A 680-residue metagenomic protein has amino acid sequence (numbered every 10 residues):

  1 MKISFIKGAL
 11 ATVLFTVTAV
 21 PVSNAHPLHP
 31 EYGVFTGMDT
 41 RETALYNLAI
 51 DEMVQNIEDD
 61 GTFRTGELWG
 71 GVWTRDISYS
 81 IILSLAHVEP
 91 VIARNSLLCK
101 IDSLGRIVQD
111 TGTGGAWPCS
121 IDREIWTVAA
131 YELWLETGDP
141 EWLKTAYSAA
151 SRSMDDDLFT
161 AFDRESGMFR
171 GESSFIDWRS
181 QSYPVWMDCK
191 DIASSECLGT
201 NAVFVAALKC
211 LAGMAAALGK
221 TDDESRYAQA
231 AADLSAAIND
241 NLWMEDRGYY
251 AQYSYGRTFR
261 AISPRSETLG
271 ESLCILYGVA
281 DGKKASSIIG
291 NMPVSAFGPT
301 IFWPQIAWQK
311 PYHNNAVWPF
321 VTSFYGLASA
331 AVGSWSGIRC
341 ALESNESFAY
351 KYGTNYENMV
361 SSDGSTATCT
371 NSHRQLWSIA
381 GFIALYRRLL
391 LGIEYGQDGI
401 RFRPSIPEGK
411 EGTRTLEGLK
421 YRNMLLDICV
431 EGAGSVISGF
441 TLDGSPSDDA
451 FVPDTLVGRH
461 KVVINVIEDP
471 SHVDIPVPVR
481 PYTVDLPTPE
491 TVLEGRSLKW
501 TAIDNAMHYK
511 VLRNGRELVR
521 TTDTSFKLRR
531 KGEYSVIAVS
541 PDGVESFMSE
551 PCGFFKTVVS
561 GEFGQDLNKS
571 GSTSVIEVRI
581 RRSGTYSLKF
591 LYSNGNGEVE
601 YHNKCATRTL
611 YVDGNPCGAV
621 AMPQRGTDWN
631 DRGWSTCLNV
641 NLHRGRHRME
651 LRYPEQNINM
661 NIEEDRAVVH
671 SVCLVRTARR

Functional and structural regions predicted by a protein language model:
H29-G71, I92-W117, F162-E196, A236-W318 (+2 more regions): Extended glycan-interaction surfaces of carbohydrate-active proteins
W73-I77, I81-E172, C197-V205, P319-I338 (+3 more regions): Aromatic-rich carbohydrate-recognition surfaces in CAZymes
A331-E494: Non-catalytic C-terminal accessory modules of carbohydrate-active enzymes
S438, H508-V511, Y601, R608-L610: Short beta-strand elements bearing conserved aromatic residues within extracellular beta-rich modules
I475-D504, G543-T557: Pro/Thr/Ser/Gly-rich low-complexity, intrinsically disordered linker/stalk tracts
R516-T522: Short beta-strand segments within Ig-like beta-sandwich modules, predominantly Fibronectin type-III
L528-V544: Beta-strand-rich modules
R530-K531, S549-R680: Extracytoplasmic
